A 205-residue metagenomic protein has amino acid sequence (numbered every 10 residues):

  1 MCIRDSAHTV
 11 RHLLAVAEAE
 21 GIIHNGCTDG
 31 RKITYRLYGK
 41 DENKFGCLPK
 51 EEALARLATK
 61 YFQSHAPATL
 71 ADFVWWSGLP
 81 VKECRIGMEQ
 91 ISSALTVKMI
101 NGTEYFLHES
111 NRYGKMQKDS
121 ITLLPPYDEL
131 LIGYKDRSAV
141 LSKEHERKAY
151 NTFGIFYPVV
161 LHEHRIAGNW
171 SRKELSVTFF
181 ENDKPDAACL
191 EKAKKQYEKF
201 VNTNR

Functional and structural regions predicted by a protein language model:
R4-R205: Long, charged, low-complexity, helical-prone intrinsically disordered regions
